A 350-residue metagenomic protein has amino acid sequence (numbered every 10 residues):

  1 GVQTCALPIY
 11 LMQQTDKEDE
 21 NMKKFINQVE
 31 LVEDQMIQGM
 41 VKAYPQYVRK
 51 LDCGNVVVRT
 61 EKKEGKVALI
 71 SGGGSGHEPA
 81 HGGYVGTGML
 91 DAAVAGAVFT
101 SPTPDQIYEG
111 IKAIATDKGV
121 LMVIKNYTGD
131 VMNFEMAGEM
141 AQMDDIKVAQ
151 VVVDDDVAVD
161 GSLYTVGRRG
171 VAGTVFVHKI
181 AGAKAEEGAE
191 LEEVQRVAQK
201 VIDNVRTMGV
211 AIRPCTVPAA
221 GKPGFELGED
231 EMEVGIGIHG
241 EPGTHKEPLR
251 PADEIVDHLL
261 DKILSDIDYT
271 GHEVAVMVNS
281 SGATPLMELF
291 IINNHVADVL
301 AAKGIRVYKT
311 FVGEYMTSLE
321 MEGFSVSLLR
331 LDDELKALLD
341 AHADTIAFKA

Functional and structural regions predicted by a protein language model:
G1-L7: Short, small-residue-biased leader/transition segments that mark boundaries at the very start of proteins
N21-L69, D333-A350: N-terminal amphipathic/basic leader segments beginning at the initiator methionine
V67-G74, L90-A93, G119-T128, E135-G138 (+3 more regions): Short glycine-rich or small-residue beta-strand-to-loop segments that form or flank ligand, phosphate, metal/Fe-S
H77, G86, L90-D117, L264: Glycine-rich oxoanion-binding loops at beta->alpha junctions
A93-V98, Q142-G167, K303-R306: Short, acidic/small-residue loops that bind anionic groups at enzyme active sites
V153-E193, V197-N204: Short alpha-helices
E187-I291: Mixed-charge interfacial surface used for oligomerization/domain docking and macromolecular partner engagement
K262-A350: C-terminal non-catalytic interaction/assembly regions of soluble proteins
